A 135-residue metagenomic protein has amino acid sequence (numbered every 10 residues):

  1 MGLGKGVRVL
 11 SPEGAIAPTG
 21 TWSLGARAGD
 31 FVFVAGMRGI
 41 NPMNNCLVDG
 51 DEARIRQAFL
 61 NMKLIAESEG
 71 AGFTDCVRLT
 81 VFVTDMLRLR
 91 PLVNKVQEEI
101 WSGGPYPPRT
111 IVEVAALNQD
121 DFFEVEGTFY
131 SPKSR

Functional and structural regions predicted by a protein language model:
M1-L60, L64-V77, V83-R135: N-terminal presequence-like segments and the immediate start of the first folded domain
